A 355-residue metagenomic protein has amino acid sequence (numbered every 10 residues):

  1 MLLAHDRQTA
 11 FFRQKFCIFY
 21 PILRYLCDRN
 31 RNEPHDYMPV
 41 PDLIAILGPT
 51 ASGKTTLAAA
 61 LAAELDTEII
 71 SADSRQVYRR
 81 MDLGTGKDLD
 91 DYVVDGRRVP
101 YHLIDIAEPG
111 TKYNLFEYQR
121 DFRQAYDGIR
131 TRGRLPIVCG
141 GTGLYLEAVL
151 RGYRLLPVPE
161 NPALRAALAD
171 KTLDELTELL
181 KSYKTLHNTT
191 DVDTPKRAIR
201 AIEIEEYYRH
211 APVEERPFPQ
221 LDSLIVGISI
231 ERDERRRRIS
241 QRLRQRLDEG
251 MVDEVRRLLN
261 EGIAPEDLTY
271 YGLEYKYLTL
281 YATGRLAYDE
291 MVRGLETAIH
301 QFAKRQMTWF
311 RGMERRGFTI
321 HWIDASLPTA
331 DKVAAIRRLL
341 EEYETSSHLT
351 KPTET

Functional and structural regions predicted by a protein language model:
D6-A10, Q14: Cationic, amphipathic, low-complexity segments that mediate targeting or membrane/lipid association
F16-T355: Phosphate/pyrophosphate-binding catalytic cores of soluble transferases and nucleic-acid-acting enzymes
